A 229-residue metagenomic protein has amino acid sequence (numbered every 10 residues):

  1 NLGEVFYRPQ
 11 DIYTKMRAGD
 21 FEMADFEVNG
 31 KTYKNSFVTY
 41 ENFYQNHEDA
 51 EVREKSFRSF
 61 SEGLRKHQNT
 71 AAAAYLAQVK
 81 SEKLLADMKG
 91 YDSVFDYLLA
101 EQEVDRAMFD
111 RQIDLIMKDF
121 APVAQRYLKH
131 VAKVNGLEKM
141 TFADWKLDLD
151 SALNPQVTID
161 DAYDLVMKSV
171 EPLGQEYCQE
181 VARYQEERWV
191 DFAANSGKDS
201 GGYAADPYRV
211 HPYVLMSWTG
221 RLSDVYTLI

Functional and structural regions predicted by a protein language model:
N1-A107, R111, L115, D164-E187 (+1 more regions): His/Asp/Glu-rich acidic catalytic environments and adjacent acidic regulatory segments
E22, Y33, K139, S200 (+1 more regions): Polar low-complexity intrinsically disordered regions enriched in Ser/Thr and small residues
S36-F37, F142-L147, Y208-P212: Short acidic (Asp/Glu) and glycine-rich catalytic loops that position anionic groups and cofactors
A74, Y203-A204, V214-W218: Hydrophobic alpha-helical segments with strong N-terminal bias
F95, E101-V104, M108-Y177: A metal-dependent hydrolase signature that marks the N-terminal structural subdomain at the beginning of catalytic folds
L147, E186-E187, D191, A205 (+1 more regions): Intrinsic disorder/low-complexity segments enriched in polar/charged and small flexible residues
A152-L165, P172, Q185, R209-I229: Short pre-active-site segment immediately N-terminal to the catalytic Zn-binding motif
P155, V190-H211: Catalytic zinc-binding patch centered on the HExxH motif and its immediate surroundings that defines zinc-dependent
